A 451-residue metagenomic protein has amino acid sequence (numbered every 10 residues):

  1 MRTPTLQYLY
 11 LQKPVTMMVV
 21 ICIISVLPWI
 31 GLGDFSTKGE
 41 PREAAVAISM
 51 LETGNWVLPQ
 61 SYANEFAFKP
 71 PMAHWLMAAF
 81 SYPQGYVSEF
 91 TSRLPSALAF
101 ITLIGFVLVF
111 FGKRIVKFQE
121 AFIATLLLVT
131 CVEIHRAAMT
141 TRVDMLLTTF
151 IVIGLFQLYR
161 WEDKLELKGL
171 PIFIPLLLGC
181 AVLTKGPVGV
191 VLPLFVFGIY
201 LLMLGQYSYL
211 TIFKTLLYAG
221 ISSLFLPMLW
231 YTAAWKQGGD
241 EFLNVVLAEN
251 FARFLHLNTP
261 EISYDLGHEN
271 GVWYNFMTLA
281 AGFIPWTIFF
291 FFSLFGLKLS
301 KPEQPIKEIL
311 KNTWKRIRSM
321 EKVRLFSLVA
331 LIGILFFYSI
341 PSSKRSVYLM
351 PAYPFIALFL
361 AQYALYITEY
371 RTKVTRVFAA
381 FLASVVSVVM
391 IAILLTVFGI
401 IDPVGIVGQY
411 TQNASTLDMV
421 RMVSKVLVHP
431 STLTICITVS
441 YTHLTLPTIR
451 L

Functional and structural regions predicted by a protein language model:
R2-R376, L395: Membrane-integral, polyisoprenol-dependent glycosyltransferases of the GT-C/oligosaccharyltransferase superfamily
V188, F381-S440: Membrane-embedded alpha-helical segments of integral membrane proteins
T442-T448: Conserved small/polar residues in nucleotide/adenosyl-binding loops
